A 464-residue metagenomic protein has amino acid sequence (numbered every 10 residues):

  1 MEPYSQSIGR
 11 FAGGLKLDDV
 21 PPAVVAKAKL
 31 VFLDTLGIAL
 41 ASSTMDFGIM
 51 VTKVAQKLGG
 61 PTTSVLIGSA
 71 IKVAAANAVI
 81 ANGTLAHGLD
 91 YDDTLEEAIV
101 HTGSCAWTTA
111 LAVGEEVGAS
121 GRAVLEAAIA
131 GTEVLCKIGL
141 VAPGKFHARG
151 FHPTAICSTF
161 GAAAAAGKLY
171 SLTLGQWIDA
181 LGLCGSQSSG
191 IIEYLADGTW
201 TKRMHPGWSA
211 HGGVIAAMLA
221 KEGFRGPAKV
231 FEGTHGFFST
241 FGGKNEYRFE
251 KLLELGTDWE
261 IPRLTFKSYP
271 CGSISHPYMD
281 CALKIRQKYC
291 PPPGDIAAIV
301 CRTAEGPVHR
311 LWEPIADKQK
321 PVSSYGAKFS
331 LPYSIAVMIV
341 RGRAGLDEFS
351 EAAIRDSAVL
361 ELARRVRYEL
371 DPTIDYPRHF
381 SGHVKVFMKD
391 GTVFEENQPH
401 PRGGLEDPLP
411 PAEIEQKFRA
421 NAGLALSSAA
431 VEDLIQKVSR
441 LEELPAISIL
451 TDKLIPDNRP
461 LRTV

Functional and structural regions predicted by a protein language model:
M1-I99, T201-H211, M218-V464: Terminal-appendage/accessory-domain detector
L36, A106-V113, A128-I138, T159-Y170 (+4 more regions): Buried hydrophobic packing segments
S42, G60-T62, V134-A142, Q187-L195 (+1 more regions): Secretory-pathway/luminal and periplasmic proteins that interact with or process carbohydrate-rich
L85-L140: Hydrophobic alpha-helical hairpins/lids featuring a short glycine-rich hinge
D93-E96, L140-T154: Catalytic-site signature segments of enzymes, centered on catalytic residues
C105-W107, G150-L169, A180-F249: Amphipathic alpha-helical interface segments
W107-T108, L125, A148-R149, I156-F160 (+3 more regions): Active-site-proximal gating segment of KS-fold condensing enzymes and close homologs
E116-A128, S171-I178, G226-K229: Structural helix-adjacent loops and short alpha-helical linkers that scaffold large soluble proteins
